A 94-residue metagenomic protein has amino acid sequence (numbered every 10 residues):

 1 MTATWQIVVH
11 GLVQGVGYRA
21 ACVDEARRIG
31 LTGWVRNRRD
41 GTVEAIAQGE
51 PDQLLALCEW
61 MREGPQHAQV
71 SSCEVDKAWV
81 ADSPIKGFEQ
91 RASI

Functional and structural regions predicted by a protein language model:
M1-I94: Intrinsically disordered, low-complexity, mixed-charge
